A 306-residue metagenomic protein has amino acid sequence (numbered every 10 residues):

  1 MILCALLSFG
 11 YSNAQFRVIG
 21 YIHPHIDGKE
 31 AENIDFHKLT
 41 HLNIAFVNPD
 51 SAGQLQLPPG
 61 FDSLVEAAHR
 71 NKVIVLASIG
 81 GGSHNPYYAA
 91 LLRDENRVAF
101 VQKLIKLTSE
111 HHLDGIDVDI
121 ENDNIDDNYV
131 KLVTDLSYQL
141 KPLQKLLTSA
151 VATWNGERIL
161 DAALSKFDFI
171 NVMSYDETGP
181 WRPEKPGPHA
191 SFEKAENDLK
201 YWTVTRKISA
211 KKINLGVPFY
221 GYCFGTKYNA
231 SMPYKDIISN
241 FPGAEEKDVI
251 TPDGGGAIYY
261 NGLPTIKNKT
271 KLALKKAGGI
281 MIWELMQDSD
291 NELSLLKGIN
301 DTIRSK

Functional and structural regions predicted by a protein language model:
M1-Q15: Bacterial Sec-dependent N-terminal signal peptides
Q15-T108, G187-E193, K200, R304: Glycan-recognition patch characteristic of GH18 chitinases/ENGases and related GlcNAc/peptidoglycan-binding proteins
F16-V18, K38-T40, N71-V75, H112-D114 (+4 more regions): Short, well-ordered coil/turn segments that N-cap beta-strands
I19, A52-G60, Q102, E121-F241: Substrate-binding surface in catalytic domains of secreted glycosidases
E30, D35-K38, G60-L64, Y87 (+13 more regions): Stable alpha-helical elements in mature extracytoplasmic
L42, A77, V118, I170 (+3 more regions): Conserved, mostly hydrophobic/aromatic
D119-L140, Q144-L146, T265-K306: Active-site and adjacent substrate-binding regions of carbohydrate-active enzymes
A210-K276, K297-K306: Glycan-binding loop/region signatures in secreted carbohydrate-active enzymes
